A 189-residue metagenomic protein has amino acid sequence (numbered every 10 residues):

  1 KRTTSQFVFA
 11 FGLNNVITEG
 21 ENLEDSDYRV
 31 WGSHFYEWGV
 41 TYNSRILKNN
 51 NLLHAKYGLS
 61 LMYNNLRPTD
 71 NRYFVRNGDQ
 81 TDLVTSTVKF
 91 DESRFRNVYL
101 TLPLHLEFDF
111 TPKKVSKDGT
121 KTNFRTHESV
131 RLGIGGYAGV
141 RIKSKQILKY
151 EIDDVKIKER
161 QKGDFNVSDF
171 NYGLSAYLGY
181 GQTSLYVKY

Functional and structural regions predicted by a protein language model:
R2-T4, R45-L53, P112-S129: Short loop/turn motifs that connect adjacent beta-strands in outer-membrane beta-barrel proteins
R2-V16: Transmembrane beta-strand segments of Gram-negative outer membrane beta-barrel proteins
T3-S5, V30-Y36, R96-L100, E128 (+2 more regions): Residues that define the transmembrane beta-barrel architecture of outer-membrane proteins
F9, W38-S44, L59-L61, L100-F110 (+2 more regions): Residues on the lipid-exposed face of transmembrane beta-strands in outer-membrane beta-barrel proteins
L13-I17, S44, L61-R67, F108-P112 (+3 more regions): Transmembrane beta-strands of outer-membrane beta-barrel pores
N15-E37, E159-N166: Surface-exposed strand-loop-strand hairpins of Gram-negative outer-membrane beta-barrel proteins
D25-Y28, P68-Q80, L148-V155: Flexible, surface-exposed loop regions and adjacent strand-edge segments of Gram-negative outer-membrane beta-barrel
Y137-Y189: Outer membrane beta-barrel transmembrane domains
